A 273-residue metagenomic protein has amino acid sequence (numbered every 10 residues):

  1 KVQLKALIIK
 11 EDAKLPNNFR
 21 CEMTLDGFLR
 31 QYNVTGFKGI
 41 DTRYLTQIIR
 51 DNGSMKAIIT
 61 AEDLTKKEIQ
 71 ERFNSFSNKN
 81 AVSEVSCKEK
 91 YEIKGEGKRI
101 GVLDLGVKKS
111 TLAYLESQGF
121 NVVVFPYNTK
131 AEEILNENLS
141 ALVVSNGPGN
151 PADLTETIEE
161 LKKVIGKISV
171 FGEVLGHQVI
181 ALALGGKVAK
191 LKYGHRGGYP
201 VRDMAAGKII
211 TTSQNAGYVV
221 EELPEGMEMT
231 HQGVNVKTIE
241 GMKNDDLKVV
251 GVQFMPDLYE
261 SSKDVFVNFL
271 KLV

Functional and structural regions predicted by a protein language model:
K1-K38, T42-E92, E96-I100, V107-E116 (+4 more regions): Amide-donor transfer/coupling interface in amidating biosynthetic enzymes
R99, N121, S169: Residues at the starts of beta-strands that form the adenosine-phosphate
L105, Y127, L175: Cofactor-binding loop segments of dinucleotide-utilizing enzymes, especially the Rossmann-like FAD- and NAD(P)+-binding
N121-Y127: Short hydrophobic/Thr-rich beta-strand motif most characteristic of the beta2 strand and flanking loop of CheY-like
V143-N150, E173: Glycine-rich beta-strand-to-loop/alpha-helix junction loops that act as flexible
G172, G176, A181: Gly/Ala-rich beta-loop-alpha elbow adjacent to hydrolase catalytic centers
